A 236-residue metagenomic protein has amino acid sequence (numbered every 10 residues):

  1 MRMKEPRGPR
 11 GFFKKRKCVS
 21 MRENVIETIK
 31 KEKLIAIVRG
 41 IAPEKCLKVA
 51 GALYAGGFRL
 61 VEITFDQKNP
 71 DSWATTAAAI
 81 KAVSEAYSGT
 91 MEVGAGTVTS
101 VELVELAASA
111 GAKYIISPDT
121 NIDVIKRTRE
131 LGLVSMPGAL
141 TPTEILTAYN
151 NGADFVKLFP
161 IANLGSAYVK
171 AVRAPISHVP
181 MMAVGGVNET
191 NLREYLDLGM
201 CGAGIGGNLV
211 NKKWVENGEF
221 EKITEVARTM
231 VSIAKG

Functional and structural regions predicted by a protein language model:
M1-C18: Positively charged N-terminal leader segments that act as targeting/secretion signals
K17-V93, T97-A110, E130, H178 (+2 more regions): Conserved N-terminal beta1-alpha1 strand-loop-helix module at the mouth
L34-V38, V61-I63, V93-G96, I115-I116 (+4 more regions): Hydrophobic faces of well-ordered beta-strands that scaffold small-molecule active sites in alpha/beta enzyme cores
A42, F65-N69, T99, T120 (+4 more regions): Active-site-proximal loop/turn and secondary-structure-junction residues that shape catalytic pockets, frequently
F65, S117-V124, L158-G165, M200-E219: Glycine-rich phosphate-binding active-site loops on the catalytic face of alpha/beta enzymes
D71-T75, I116, P137, K157-P160 (+2 more regions): Alpha-helix N-cap and loop-to-helix initiation/capping positions
S100-A110, T143-N151, V187-A203: Catalytic cores of alpha/beta
Y114, P118-N163: Histidine/lysine/aspartate-rich catalytic loop segments that bind and position anionic ligands
